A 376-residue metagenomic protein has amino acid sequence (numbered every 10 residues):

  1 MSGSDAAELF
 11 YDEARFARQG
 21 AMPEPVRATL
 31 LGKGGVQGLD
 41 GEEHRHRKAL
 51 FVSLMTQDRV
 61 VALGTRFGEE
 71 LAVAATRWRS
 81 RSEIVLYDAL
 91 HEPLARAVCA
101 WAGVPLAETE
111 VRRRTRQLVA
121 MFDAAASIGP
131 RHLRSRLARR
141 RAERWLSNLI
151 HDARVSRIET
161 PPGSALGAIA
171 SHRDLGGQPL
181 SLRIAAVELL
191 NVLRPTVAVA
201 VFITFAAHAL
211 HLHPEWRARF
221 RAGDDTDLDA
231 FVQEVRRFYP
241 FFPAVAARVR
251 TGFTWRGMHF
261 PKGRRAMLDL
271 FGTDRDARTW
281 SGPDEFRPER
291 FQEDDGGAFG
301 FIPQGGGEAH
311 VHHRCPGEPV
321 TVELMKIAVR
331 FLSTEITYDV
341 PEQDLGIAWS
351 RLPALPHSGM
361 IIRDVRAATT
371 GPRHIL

Functional and structural regions predicted by a protein language model:
M1-L376: Cytochrome P450
